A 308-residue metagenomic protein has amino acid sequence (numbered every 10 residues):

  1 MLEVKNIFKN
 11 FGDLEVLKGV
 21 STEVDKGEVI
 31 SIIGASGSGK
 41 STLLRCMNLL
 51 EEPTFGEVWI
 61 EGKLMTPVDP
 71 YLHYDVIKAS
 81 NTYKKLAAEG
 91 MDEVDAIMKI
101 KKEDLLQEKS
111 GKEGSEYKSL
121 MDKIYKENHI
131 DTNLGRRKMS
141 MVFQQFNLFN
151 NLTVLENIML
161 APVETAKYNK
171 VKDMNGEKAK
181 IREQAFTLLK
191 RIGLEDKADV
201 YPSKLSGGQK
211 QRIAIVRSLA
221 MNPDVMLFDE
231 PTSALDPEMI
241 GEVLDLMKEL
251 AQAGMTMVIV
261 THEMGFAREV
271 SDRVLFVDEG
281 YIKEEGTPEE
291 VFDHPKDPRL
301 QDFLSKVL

Functional and structural regions predicted by a protein language model:
N48: Helix-to-loop junction immediately C-terminal to a conserved catalytic motif
L64, S119, K123, M159 (+3 more regions): Conserved ABC ATPase "signature" region
Y201-L205, Q209: Conserved ABC ATPase signature
A220-D224: A short, proline-enriched helix->beta-strand linker immediately N-terminal to the Walker B motif in ABC-type P-loop
M226-D229: Catalytic Walker B motif of ABC-type/P-loop ATPase nucleotide-binding domains
E285-G286: ABC ATPase "signature
